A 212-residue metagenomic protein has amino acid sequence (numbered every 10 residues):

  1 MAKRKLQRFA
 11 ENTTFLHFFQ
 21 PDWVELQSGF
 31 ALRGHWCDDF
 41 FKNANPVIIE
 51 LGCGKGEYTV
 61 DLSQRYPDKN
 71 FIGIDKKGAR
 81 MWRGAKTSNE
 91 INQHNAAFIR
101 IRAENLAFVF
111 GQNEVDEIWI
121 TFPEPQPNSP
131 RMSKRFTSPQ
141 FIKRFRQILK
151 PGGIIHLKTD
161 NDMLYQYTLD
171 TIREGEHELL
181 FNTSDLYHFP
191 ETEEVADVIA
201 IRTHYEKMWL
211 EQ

Functional and structural regions predicted by a protein language model:
M1-V47, E57-Q64: S-adenosyl-L-methionine
G52-G54: Class I SAM-dependent methyltransferase "Motif I" SAM/SAH-binding loop
K69-I72: Short beta-strand element of Class I
K77: Conserved SAM/SAH-binding beta-strand->alpha-helix loop
A85-Q112: S-adenosyl-L-methionine
T137-P151: A short glycine-rich, Lys/Arg-flanked "PGG" loop and its adjoining helix->strand segment in the class I
G152-T159: Conserved beta-strand signature within the Rossmann-like core of class I S-adenosyl-L-methionine
D170, G175-Q212: Class I S-adenosyl-L-methionine
